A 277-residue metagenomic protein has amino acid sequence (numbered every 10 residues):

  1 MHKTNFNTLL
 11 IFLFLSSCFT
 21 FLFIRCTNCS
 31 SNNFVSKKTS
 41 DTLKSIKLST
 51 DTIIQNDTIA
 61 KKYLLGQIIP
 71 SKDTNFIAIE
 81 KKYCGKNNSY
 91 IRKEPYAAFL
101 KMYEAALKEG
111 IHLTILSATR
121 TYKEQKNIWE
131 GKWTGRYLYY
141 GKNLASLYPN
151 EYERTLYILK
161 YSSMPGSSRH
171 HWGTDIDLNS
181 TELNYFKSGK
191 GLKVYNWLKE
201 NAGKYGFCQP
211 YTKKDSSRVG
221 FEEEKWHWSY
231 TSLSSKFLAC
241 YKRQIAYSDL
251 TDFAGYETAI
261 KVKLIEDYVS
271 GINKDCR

Functional and structural regions predicted by a protein language model:
M1-S45, S49-T52: Bacterial Sec-dependent N-terminal signal peptides
I46-R277: Cell-envelope/glycan interface and biosynthesis
